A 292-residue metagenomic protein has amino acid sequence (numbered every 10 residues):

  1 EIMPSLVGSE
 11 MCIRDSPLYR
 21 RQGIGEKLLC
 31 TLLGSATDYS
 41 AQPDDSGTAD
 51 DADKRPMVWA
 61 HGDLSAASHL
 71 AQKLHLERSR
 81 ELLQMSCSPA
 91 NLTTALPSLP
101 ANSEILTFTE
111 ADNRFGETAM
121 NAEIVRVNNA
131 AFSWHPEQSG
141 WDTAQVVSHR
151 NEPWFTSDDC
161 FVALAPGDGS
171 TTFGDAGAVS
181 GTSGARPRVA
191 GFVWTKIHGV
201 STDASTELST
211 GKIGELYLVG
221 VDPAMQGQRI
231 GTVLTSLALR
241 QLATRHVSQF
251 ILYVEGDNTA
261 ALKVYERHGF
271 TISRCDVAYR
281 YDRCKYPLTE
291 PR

Functional and structural regions predicted by a protein language model:
E1-G8, I13: Single conserved hydrophobic/aromatic residue that forms the stacking wall/gate of nucleotide- or nucleobase-binding
E10-I13, P56-A60, L216, F250-V254: Conserved hydrophobic beta-strand within the GNAT/NAT acetyltransferase core sheet that lines the active-site cleft
P17-E110, Y279: Acyl-donor-binding surface of acyltransferase catalytic domains
R21-T37, L218-V221, G227-T244, K263-R267: Conserved acetyl-CoA-binding loop-helix of GNAT-fold acetyltransferases
T37-K54, R114-F115, P166-R186, T202-S209: Intrinsically disordered, low-complexity terminal tails and inter-domain linkers enriched for S/T/G/P/D/E
Q72-T94, S236-R292: Active-site/acyl-donor-binding loops of N-acyltransferases
S98-S139, P291-R292: Short amphipathic alpha-helix that is part of the acyltransferase structural core
H135-G167, P187-V219: A conserved beta-strand-loop-helix scaffold within acyl/acetyltransferase catalytic domains
